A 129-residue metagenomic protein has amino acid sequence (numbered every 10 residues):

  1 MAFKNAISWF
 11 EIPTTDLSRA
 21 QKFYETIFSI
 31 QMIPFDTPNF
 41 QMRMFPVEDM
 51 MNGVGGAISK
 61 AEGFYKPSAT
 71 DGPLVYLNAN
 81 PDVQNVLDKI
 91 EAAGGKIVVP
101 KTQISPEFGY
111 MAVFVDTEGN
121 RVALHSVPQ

Functional and structural regions predicted by a protein language model:
M1-Q21, P73-V75, H125-Q129: N-terminal beta-strand motif that seeds the catalytic metal site of vicinal oxygen chelate
A2, E11-V54, S105: Core segments of cupin and vicinal oxygen chelate
I7-T15, F64-K89, Y110-V115: Vicinal oxygen chelate
A20-Y24, I90, G119: Conserved active-site tyrosine of GNAT-family acetyltransferases
F45-M50, F114-T117, V127: Active-site beta-strand termini and strand-to-loop segments that position acidic
